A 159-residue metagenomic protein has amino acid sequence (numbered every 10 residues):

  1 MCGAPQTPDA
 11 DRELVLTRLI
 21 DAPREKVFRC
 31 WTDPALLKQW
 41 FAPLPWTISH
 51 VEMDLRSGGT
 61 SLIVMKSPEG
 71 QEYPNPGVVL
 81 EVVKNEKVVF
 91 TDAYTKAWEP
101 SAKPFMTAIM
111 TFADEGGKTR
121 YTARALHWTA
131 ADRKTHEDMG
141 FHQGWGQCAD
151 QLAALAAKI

Functional and structural regions predicted by a protein language model:
M1-T47: Hydrophobic ligand-binding cavity/cleft-lining segments
V27, L37, S61, V79 (+5 more regions): Hydrophobic pocket/interface hotspot
K38, A42-P43, S49-S57, L62 (+1 more regions): Hydrophobic-ligand binding "helix-grip"
A93-A97, R124-A131: Short, solvent-exposed aromatic-acidic interface loops
W128-I159: A conserved amphipathic terminal alpha-helix motif
